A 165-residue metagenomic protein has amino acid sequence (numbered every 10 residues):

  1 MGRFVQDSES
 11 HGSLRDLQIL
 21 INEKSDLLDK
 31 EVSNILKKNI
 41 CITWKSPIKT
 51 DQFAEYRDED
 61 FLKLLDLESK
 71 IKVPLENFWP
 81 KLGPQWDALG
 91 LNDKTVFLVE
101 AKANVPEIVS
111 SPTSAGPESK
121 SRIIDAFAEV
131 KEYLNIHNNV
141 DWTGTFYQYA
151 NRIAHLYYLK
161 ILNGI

Functional and structural regions predicted by a protein language model:
M1-G83: Nuclease-adjacent, charged terminal/linker segments that flank catalytic cores
V5, V32, V73, V96-V99 (+4 more regions): Extended aliphatic helical segments
T43, T50, T95, T113 (+1 more regions): Residue-identity detector for threonine
I71-D87, F146-H155: A Trp-anchored, charged/polar loop motif used as the substrate-binding/catalytic surface of acyl/ester-handling
W86-K94, Y158-G164: Short amphipathic alpha-helices and their capping/turn segments at secondary-structure boundaries
A88-G90, T95-A103, R152: Conserved catalytic cores of phosphodiester-cleaving nucleases, focusing on short active-site segments
A103-I165: Catalytic cores of nucleic-acid endonucleases
